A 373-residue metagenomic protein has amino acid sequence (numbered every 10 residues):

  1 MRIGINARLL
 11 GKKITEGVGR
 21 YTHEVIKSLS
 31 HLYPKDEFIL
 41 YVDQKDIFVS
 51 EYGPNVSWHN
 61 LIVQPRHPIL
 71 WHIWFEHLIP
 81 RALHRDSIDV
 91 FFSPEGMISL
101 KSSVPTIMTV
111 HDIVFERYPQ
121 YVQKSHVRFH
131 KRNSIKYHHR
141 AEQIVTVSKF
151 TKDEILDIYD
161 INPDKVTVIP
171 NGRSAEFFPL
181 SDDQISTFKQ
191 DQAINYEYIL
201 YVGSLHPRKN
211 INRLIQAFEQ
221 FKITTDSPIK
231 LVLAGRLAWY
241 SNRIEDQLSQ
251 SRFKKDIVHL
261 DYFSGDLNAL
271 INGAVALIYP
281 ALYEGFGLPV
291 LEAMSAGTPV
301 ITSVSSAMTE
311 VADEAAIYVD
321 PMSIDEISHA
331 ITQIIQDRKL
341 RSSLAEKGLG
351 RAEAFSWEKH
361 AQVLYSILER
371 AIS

Functional and structural regions predicted by a protein language model:
M1-S373: Carbohydrate transferase catalytic cores enriched for Leloir-type hexosyltransferases
